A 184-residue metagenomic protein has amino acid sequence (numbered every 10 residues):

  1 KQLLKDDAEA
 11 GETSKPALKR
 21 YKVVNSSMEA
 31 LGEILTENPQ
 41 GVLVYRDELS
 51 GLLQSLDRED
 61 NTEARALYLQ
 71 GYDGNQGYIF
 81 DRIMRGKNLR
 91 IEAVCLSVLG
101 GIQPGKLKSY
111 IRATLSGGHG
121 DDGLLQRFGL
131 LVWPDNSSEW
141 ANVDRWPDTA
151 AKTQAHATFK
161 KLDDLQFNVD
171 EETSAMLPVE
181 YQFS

Functional and structural regions predicted by a protein language model:
K1-Q2, Q70, F80-R82, K87-G100 (+1 more regions): Phosphate-sensing "switch" segment of ASCE/P-loop ATPases
K1-V98, I102-I111: Conserved ASCE/P-loop NTPase catalytic core
